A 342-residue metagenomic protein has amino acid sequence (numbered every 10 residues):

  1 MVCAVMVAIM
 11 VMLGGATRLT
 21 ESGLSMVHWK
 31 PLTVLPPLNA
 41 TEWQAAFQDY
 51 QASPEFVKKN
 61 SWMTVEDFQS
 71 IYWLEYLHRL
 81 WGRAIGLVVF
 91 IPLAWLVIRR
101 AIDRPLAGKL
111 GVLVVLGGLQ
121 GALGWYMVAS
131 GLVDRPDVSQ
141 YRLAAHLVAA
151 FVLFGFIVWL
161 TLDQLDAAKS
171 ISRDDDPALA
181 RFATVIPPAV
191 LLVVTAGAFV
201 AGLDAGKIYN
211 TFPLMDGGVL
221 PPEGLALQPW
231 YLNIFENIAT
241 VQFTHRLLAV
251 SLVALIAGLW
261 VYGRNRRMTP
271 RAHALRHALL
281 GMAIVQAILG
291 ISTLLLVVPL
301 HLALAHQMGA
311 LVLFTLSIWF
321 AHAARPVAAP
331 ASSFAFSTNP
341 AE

Functional and structural regions predicted by a protein language model:
M1-E342: Polytopic transmembrane helical bundles with strong interfacial aromatic enrichment
